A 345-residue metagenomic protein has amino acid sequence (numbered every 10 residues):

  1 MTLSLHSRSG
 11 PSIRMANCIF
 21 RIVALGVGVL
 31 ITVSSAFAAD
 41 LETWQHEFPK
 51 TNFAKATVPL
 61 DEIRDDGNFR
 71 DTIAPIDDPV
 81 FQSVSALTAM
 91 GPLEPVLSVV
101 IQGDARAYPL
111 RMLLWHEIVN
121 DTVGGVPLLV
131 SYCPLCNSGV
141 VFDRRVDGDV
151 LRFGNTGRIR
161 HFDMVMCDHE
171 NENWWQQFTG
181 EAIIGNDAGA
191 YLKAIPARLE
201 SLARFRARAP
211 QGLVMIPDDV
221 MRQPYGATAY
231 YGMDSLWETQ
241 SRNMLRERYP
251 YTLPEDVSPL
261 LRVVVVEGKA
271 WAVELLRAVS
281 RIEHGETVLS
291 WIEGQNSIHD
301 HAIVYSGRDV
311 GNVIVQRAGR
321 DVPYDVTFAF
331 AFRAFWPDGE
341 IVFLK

Functional and structural regions predicted by a protein language model:
M1-C18: N-terminal secretory signal peptides that target proteins for export/translocation
H6, I22-A24, F153: Compositionally biased, low-complexity repeat tracts
S9-P11, G26, A36, V342: N-terminal processing/targeting junctions
R14, L30-T32, G311, F343: Intrinsically disordered, low-complexity, compositionally biased regions/tails
R21-V33: Bacterial N-terminal signal peptides
F37-K345: Mid-to-C-terminal functional-domain signal that highlights helix-capping/loop sites within ligand-binding modules
